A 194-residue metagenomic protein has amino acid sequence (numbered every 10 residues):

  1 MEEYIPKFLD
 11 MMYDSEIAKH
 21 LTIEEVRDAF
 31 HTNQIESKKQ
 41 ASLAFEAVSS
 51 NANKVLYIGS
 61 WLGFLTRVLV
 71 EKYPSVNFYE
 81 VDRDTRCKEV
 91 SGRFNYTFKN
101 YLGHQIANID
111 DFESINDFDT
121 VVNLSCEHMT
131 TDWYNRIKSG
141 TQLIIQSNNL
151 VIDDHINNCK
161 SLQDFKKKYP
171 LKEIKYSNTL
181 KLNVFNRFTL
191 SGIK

Functional and structural regions predicted by a protein language model:
M1-S50: S-adenosyl-L-methionine
N51-L62: Conserved class I S-adenosyl-L-methionine
L62-L65, D84-T85, D110-F112, S125-T130 (+1 more regions): Short acidic, S/G/P-rich loop/turn micro-motifs used as interaction or catalytic elements
L62-P74: Conserved SAM-binding loop of SAM-dependent methyltransferases across substrates and taxa, primarily the Class I
N77-D82: Conserved SAM-binding motif I beta-strand of class I
R83-N116: S-adenosyl-L-methionine
D117-S125: Short SAM/SAH-binding signature in class I
T130-L190: C-terminal substrate-binding/active-site "lid" region of AdoMet-derived donor-dependent transferases
